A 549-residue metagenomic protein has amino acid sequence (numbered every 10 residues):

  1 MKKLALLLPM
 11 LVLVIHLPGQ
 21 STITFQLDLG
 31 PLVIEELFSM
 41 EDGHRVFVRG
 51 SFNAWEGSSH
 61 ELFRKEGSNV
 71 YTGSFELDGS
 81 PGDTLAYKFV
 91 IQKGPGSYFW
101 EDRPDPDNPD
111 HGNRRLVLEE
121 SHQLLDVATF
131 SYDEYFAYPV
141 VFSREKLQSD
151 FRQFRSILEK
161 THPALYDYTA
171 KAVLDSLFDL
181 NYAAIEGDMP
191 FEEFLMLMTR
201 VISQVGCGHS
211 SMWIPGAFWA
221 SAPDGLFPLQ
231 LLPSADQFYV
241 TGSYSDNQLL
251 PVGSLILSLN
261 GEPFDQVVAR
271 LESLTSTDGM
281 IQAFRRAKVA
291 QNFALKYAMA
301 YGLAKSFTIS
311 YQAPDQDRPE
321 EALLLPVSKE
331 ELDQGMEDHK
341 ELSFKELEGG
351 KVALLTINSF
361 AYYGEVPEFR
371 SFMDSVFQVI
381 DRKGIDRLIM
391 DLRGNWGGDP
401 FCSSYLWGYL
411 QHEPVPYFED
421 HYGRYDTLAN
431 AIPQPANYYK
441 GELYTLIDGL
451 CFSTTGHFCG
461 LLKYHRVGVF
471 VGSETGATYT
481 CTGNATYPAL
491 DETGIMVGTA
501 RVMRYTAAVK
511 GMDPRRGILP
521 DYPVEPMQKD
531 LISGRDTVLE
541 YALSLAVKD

Functional and structural regions predicted by a protein language model:
M1-T24: Bacterial Sec-dependent N-terminal signal peptides
Q26-F38: Short amphipathic, basic-aromatic surface patches that mediate peripheral association with negatively charged
L37-P81, Q92-L118: Aromatic-rich carbohydrate-binding modules that target alpha-glucans
L118-P139, S343-F344: Compositionally biased low-complexity segments at domain edges in trafficked proteins and select soluble regulators
F136-R387, G394-W396, F401, H412 (+3 more regions): Flexible, low-complexity junctional segments that flank or bridge functional domains
A222, W396-L446, L450, T480-D491 (+2 more regions): Gly/Ser/Thr-rich loop/hinge elements
S243, T356-F360, D391-N395, H421-Y422 (+3 more regions): Active-site-proximal beta-strand/loop segments in catalytic clefts of secreted hydrolases
